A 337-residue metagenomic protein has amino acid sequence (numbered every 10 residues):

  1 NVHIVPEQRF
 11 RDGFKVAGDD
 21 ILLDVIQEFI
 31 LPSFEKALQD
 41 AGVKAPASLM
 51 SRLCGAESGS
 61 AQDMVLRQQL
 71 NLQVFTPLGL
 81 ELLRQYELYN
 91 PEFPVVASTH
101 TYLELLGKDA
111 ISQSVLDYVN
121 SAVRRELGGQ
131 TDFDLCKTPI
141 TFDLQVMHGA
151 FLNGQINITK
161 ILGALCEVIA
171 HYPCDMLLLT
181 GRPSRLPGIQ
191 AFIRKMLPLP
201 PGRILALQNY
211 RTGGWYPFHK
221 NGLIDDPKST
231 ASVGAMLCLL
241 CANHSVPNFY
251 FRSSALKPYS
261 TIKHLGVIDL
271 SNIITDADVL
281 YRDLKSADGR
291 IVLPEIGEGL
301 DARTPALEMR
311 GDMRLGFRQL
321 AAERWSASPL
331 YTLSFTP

Functional and structural regions predicted by a protein language model:
N1-V2, L179, A235: Gly/Thr-rich phosphate-binding beta-strand-loop-beta motif of the actin/hexokinase/Hsp70
V2-E7, K108, R124-A150, P201-D225: Surface-exposed intrinsically disordered loops and tails
V2-G129, H244-L333: Phosphate-binding glycine-rich/basic clefts of nucleotide- and phosphate-handling proteins, predominantly
V16, D20-V25, V146, N153-K160 (+4 more regions): Generic recognition of stable, solvent-exposed alpha-helical segments in well-folded globular domains
D19, L23-D24, L205-I262: Glycine-rich phosphate-binding/hydrolytic loop that grips phosphoryl groups
S121-C174, I189-F192: Phosphate/ATP-binding catalytic cores across multiple sugar-kinase/actin-like superfamilies, primarily ASKHA
L177-P183, L207-T212: Glycine-rich beta-strand-to-loop/alpha-helix junction loops that act as flexible
R185-I204: Conserved helicase motor "Helicase C" RecA-like lobe of SF1/SF2 P-loop NTPases
